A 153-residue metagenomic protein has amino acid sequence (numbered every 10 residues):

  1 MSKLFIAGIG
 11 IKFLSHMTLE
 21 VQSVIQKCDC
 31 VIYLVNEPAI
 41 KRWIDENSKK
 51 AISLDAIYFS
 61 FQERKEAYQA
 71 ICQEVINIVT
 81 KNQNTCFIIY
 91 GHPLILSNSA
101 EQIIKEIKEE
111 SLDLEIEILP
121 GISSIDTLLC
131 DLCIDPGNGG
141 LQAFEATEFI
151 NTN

Functional and structural regions predicted by a protein language model:
M1-L119: Class I S-adenosyl-L-methionine
C72-I78, I134-F149: A polyampholytic, Gly/Pro-enriched intrinsically disordered region
S99-A100, L129-L132: Short acidic, glycine/serine/threonine-rich loops at helix termini
I104-L129, G137-T147: Short, acidic/small-residue loops that bind anionic groups at enzyme active sites
N151-N153: Conserved anion/nucleotide-ligand pocket segment
